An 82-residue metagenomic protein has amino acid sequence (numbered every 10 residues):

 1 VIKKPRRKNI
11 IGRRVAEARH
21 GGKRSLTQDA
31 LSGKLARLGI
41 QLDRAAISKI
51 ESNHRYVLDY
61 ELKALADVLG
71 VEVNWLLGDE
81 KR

Functional and structural regions predicted by a protein language model:
V1-R24, N74: A short, Lys/Arg-rich alpha-helix, primarily the initiator
R6, E80-R82: Interfacial/linker helices and their anchor residues that mediate assembly or domain coupling
K23-I50: Short alpha-helical DNA-recognition segment
L31, E61-L69, L76-L77: Hydrophobic micro-packing sites on short alpha-helices
L35, E51, E61, L77-E80: DNA major-groove recognition helix of helix-turn-helix
A45, S52-D67: Short, basic-rich loop-to-helix N-cap that marks the start of a DNA-contacting helix
